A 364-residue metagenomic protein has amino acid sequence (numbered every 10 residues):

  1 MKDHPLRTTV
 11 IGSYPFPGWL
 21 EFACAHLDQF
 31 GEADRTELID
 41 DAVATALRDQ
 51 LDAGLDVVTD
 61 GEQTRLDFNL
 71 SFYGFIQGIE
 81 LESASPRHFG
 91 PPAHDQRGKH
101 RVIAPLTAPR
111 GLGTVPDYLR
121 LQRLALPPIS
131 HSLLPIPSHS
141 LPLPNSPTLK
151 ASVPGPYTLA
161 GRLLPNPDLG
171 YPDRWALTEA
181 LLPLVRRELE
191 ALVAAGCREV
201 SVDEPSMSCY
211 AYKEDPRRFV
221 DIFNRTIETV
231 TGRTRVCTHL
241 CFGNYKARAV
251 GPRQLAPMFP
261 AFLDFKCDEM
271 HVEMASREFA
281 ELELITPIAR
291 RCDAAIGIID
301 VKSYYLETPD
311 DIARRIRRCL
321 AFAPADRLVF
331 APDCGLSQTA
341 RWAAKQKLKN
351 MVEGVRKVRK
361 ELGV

Functional and structural regions predicted by a protein language model:
M1-I129, L143-V364: Domain-level signal for soluble alpha/beta catalytic cores
I129-S132, P137-S140: Intrinsically disordered, low-complexity proline-rich regions
